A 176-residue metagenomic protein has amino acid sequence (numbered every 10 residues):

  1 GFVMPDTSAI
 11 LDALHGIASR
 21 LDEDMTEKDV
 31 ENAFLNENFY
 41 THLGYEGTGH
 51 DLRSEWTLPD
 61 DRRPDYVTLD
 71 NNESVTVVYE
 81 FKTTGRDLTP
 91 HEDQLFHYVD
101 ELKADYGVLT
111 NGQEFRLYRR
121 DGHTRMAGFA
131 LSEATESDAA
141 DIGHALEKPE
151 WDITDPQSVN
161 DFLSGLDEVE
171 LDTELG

Functional and structural regions predicted by a protein language model:
F2-Y106, R116-G176: A short, conserved, highly charged catalytic patch centered on acidic carboxylates
